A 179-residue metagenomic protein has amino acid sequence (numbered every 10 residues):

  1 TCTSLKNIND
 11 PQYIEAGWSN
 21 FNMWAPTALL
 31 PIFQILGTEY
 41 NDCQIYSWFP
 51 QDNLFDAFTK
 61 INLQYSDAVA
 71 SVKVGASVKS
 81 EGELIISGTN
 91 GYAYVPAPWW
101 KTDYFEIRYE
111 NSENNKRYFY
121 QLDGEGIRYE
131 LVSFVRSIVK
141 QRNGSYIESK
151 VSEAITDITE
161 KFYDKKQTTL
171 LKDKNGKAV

Functional and structural regions predicted by a protein language model:
T1-L5, T102-F105: Mobile beta-alpha loop/short-helix "lid" or hinge segments that flank ligand
C2-K79, E153: Rossmann-like dinucleotide-binding domain that binds NAD(P)(H)
Q12-A16, Y118, N143: Short coil/turn segments at secondary-structure junctions
G17, F21, Y120-G124, E148: Alpha-helix initiation/capping motif
N22-L30, E125-V132, K150-D157: A structural signal for well-ordered alpha-helical segments within the folded catalytic domains of diverse enzymes
Y40-N41, A68, G91, N143 (+2 more regions): Generic structural signal for secondary-structure transition and capping sites
S47-V132, S145: NAD(P)-dinucleotide binding in Rossmann-like oxidoreductases
S133-V179: C-terminal helix-rich "cap/oligomerization" subdomain common to oxidoreductases
